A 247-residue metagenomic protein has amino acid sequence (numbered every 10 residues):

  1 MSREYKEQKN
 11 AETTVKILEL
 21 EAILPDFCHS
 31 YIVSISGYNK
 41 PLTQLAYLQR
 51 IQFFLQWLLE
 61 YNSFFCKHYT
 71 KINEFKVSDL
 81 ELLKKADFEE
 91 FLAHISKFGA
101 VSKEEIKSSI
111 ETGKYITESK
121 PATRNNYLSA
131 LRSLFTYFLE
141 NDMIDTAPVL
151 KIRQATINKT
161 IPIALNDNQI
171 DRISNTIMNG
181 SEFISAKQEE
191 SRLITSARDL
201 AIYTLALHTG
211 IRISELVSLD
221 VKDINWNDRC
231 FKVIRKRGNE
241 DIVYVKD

Functional and structural regions predicted by a protein language model:
M1-N39, L45, E105-I106: N-terminal DNA-binding module of tyrosine recombinases/phage integrases
F27-T43, Q52-I161: N-terminal core-binding DNA-recognition domain of tyrosine recombinases/integrases
L82-K85, Q154, N175, S218 (+1 more regions): Phosphate-coordinating loops and pocket residues in cytosolic domains that bind phosphorylated ligands
L131, I202, L216: Short, basic/aromatic-rich helical patch in the C-terminal catalytic core of site-specific tyrosine
N175-I213, N239: Basic, Lys/Arg- and aromatic-enriched nucleic-acid-binding interface segment
A206-D228: Short, charged phosphate-coordinating catalytic segments
R229-I234: Short functional hotspots where side chains directly engage DNA or cofactors
R235-D247: C-terminal catalytic core of Y-nucleophile DNA break-rejoin enzymes
